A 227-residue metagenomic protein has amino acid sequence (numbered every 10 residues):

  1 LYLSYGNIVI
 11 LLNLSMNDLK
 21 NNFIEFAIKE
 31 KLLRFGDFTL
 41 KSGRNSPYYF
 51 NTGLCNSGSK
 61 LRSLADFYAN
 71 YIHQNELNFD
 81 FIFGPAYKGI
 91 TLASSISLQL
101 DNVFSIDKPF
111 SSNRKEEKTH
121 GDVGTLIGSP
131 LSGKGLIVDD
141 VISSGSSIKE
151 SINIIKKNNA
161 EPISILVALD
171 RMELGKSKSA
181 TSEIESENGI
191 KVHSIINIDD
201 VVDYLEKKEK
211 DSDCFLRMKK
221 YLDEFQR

Functional and structural regions predicted by a protein language model:
L1-V138, S146-R227: PRPP-associated nucleotide enzymes
S143: Active-site-proximal mixed secondary-structure blocks
